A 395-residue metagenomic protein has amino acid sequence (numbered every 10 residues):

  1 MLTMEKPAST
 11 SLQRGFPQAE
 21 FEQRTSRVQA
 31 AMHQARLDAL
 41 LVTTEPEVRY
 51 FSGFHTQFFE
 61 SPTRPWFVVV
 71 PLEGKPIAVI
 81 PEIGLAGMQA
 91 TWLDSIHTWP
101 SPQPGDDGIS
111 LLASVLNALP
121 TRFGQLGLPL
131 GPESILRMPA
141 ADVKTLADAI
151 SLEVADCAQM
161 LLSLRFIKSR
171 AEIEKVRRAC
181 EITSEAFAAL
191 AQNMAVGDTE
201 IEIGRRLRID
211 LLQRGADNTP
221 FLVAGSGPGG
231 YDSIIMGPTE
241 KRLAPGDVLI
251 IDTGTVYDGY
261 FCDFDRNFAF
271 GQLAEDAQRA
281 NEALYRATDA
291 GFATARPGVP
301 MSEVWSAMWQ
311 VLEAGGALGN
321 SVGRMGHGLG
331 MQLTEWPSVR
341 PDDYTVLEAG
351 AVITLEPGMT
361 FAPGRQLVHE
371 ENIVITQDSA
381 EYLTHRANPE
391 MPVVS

Functional and structural regions predicted by a protein language model:
M1-S395: Active-site neighborhoods and metal-handling regions in enzymes and metal-associated proteins
